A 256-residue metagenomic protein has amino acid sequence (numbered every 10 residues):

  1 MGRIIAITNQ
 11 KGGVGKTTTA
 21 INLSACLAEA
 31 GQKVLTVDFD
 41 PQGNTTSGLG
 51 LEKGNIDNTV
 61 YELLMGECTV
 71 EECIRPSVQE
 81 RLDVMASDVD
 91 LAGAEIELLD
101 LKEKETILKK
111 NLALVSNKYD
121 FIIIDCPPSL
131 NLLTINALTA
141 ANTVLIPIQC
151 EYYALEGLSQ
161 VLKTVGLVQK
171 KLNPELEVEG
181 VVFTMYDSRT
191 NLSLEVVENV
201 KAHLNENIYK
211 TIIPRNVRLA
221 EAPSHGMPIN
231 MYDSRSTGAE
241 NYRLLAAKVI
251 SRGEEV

Functional and structural regions predicted by a protein language model:
M1-V256: P-loop NTP-binding core
